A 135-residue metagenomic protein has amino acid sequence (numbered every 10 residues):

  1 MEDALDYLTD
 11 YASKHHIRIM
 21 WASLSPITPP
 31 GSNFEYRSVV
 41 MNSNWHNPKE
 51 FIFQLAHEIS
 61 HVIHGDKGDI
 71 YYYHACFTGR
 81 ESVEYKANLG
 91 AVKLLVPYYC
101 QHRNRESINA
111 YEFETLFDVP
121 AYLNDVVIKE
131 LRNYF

Functional and structural regions predicted by a protein language model:
M1-F135: Active-site hotspot residues in diverse enzymes, especially metal/ion-binding acidic/histidine motifs
